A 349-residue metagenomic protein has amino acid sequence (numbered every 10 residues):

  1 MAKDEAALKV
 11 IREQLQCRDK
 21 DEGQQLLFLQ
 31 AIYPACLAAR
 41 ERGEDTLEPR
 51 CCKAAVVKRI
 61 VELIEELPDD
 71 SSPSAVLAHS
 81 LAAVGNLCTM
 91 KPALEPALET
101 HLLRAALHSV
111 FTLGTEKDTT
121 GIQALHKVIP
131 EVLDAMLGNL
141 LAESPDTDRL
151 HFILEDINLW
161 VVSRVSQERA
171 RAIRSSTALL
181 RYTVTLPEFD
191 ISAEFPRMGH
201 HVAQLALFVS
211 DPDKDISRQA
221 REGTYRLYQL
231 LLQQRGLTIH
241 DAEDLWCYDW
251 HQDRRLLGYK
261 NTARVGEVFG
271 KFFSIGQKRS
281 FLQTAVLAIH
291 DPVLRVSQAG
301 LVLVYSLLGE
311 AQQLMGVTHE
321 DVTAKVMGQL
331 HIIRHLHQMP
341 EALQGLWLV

Functional and structural regions predicted by a protein language model:
M1-V349: Extended, low-complexity, acidic/polar intrinsically disordered regions that flank or interrupt HEAT/TOG/ARM solenoid
